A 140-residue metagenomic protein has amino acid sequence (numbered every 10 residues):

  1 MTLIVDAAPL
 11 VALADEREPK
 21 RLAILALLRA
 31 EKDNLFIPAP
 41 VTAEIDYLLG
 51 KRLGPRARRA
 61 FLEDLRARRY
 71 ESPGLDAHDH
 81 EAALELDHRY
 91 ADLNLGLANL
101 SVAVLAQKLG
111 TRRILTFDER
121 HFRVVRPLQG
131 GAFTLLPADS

Functional and structural regions predicted by a protein language model:
M1-I37, G50-E63, L128-Q129, S140: Short, well-structured N-terminal submotif of metal-dependent ribonuclease cores
D6, E44, N99, D118: Acidic active-site catalytic centers that drive phospho-/nucleotidyl reactions and related ester hydrolyses
A8-P9, P40, H78, R120: Alpha-helix/helix-capping structural signal
F36, P73, L136: General small-molecule cofactor/ligand-binding pocket signal
A39, R52-P55, R59-F61, L65-L84: Domain-scale selection of a single, long terminal region that carries the protein's primary operational module
E71-F117: Active-site neighborhoods of divalent-metal-dependent phosphate/nucleic-acid chemistry enzymes
A103, Q107-S140: Acidic, PIN/NYN-like endoribonuclease modules and their adjacent C-terminal/linker elements
